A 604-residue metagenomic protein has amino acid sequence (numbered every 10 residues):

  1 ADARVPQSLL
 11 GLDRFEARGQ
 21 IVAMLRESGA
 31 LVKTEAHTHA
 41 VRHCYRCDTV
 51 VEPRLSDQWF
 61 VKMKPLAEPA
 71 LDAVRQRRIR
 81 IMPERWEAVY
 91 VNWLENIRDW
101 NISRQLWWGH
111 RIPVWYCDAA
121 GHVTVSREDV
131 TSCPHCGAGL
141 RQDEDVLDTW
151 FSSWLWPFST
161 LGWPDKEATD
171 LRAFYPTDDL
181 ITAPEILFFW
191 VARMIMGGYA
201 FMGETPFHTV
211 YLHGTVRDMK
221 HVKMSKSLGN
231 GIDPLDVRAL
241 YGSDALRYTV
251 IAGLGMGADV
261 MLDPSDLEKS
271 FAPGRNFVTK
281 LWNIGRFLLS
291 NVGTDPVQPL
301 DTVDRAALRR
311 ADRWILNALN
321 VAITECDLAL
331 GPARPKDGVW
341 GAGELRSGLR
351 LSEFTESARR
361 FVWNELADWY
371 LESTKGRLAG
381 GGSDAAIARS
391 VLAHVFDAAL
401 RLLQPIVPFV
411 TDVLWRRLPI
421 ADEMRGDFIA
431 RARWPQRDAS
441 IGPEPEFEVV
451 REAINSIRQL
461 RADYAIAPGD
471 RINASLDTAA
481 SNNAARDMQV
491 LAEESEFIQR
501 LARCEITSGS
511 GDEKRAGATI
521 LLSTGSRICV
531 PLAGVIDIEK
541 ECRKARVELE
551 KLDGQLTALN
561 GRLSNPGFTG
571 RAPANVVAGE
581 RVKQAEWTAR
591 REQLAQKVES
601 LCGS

Functional and structural regions predicted by a protein language model:
A1, L106-G109, P113-A119, V123-L262: Alpha-helical recognition segments enriched in aromatics with Gly/Pro capping that present substrate-recognition
A1-H122, I186, V222, L228-W282 (+4 more regions): Residue patterns forming the tRNA-binding/recognition surfaces of aminoacyl-tRNA synthetases and related DALR
A23-T34, V125-R127, S132-Q142, P164-F174 (+10 more regions): Secondary-structure transition/capping motifs at alpha-helix termini and the adjoining loop/turn into the next element
L25, L94, L319-I323, A358-W363 (+4 more regions): Short amphipathic alpha-helical coiled-coil/interface segments
K33-M63, P273-P299, F409-P419, Q489-R527: Structured, non-catalytic alpha/beta "coupling" segments that mediate domain-domain communication and provide generic
I97, W150-W154, L187, M194 (+7 more regions): Short alpha-helical scaffolding segments that buttress acidic/His motifs in well-ordered protein cores
T131, D218, D295-D327, L371-N455 (+1 more regions): Acidic, turn-prone loop/beta-hairpin segments
R416-S604: C-terminal low-complexity, glycine/proline- and small-hydrophobic-enriched intrinsically disordered tails that act as
